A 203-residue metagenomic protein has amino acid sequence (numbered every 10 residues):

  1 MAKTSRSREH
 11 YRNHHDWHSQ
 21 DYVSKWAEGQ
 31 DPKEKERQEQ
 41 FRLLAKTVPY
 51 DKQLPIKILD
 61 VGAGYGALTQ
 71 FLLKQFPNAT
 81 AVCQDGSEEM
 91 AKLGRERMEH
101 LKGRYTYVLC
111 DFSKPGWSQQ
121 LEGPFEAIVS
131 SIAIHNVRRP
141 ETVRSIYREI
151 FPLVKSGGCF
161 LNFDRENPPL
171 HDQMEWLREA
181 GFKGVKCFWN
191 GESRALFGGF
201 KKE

Functional and structural regions predicted by a protein language model:
A2-D51: Conserved class I S-adenosyl-L-methionine
L59, Y65-P115: Class I SAM-dependent methyltransferase SAM/SAH-binding core
S118-I128: A short acidic, Gly/Pro-enriched loop at the edge of an enzyme's catalytic core that lines a small-molecule cofactor
E126-E141: A short SAM/SAH-binding and catalytic strip from SAM-dependent methyltransferases
R144-S156: A short glycine-rich, Lys/Arg-flanked "PGG" loop and its adjoining helix->strand segment in the class I
G157-D164: Conserved beta-strand signature within the Rossmann-like core of class I S-adenosyl-L-methionine
P168-A180: Short alpha-helix
W189-E203: Core SAM-dependent methyltransferase catalytic element
